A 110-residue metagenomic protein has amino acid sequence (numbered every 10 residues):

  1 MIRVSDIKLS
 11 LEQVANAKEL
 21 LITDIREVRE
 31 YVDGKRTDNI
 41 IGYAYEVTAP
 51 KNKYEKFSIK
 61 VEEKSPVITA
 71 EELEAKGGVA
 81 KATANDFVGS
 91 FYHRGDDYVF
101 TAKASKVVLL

Functional and structural regions predicted by a protein language model:
M1-L110: OB-fold and OB-like single-stranded nucleic-acid-recognition modules and their adjacent interaction interfaces
